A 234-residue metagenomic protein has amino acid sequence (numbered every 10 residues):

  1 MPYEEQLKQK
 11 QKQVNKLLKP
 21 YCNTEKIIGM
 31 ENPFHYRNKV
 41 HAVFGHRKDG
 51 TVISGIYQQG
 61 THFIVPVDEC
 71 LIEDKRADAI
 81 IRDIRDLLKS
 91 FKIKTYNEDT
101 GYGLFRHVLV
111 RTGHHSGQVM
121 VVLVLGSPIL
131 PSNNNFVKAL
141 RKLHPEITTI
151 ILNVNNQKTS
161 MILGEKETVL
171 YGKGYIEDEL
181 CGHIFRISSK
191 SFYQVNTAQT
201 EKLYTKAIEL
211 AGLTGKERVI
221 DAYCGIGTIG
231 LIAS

Functional and structural regions predicted by a protein language model:
M1-S234: Accessory RNA-recognition modules of RNA-modification enzymes
